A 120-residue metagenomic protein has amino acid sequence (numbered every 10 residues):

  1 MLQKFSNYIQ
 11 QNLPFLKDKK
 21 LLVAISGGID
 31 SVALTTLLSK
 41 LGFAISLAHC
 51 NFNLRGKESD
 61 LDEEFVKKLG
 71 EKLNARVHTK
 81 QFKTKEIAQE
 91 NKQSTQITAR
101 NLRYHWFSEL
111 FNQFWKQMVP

Functional and structural regions predicted by a protein language model:
M1-P120: Core alpha/beta nucleotide-donor-binding catalytic domains of modification enzymes
